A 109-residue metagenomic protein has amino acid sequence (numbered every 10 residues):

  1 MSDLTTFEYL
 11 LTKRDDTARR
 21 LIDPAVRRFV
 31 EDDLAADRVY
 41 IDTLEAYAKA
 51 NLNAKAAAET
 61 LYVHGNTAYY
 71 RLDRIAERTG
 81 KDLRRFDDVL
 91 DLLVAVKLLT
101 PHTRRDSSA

Functional and structural regions predicted by a protein language model:
M1-A109: Cytosolic nucleotide-utilizing catalytic cores of signal-transduction proteins
